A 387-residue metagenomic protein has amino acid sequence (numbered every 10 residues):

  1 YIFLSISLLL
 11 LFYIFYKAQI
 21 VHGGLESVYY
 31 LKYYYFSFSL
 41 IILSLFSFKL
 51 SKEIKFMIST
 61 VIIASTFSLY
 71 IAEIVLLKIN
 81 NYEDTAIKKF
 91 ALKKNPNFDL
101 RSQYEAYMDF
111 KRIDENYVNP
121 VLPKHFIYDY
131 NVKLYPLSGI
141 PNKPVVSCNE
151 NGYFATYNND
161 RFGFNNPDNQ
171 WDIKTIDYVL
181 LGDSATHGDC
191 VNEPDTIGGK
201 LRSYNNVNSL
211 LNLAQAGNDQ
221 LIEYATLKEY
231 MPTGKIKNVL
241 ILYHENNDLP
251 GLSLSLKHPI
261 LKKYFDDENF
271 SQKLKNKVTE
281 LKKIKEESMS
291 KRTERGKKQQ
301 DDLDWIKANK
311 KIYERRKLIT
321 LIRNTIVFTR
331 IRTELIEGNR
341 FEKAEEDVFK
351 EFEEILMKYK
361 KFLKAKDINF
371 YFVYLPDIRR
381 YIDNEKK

Functional and structural regions predicted by a protein language model:
Y1-S7, I54-S59: Membrane-interfacial loop-to-transmembrane alpha-helix junctions, especially the N-terminal start
I2-S47: Membrane-embedded alpha-helical segments of integral membrane proteins
L4-H22, H244-K387: Serine-dependent acyl-ester chemistry module
K52-K78: Internal/C-terminal transmembrane anchor helices
A64, R202-S203, L211-A216, L221 (+1 more regions): Extended hydrophobic/aromatic segments used for targeting, binding, or gating
N81-Y204, R332-L335: Membrane/wall-proximal cationic-aromatic binding patches
Y178, H187-F270: Conserved SGNH/GDSL esterase-like catalytic core that processes O-acyl groups on lipids and polysaccharides
